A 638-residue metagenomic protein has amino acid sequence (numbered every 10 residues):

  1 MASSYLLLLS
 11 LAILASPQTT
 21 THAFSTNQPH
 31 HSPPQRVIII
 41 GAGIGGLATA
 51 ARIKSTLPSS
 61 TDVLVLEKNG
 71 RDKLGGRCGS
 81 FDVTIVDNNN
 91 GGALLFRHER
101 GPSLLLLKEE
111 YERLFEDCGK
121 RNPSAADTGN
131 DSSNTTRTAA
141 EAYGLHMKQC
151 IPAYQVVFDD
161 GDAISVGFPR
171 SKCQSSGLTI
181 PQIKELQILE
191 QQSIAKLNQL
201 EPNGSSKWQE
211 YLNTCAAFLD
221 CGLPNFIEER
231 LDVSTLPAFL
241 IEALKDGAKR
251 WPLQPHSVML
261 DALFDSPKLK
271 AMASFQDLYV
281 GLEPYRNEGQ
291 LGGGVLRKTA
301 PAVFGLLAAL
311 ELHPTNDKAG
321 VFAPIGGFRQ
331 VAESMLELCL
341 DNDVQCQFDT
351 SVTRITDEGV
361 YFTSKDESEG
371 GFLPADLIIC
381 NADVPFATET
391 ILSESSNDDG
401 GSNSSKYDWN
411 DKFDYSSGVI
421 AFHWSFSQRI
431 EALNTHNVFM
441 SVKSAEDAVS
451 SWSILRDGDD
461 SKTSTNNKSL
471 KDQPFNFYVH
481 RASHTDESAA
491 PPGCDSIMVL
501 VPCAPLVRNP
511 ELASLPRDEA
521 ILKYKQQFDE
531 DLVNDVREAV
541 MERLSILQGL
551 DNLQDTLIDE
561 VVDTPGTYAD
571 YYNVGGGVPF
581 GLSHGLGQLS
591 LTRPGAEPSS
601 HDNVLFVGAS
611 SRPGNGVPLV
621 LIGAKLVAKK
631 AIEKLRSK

Functional and structural regions predicted by a protein language model:
A2-P17, T21-S25: N-terminal chloroplast transit peptides
P33-N225: N-terminal glycine-rich phosphate/pyrophosphate-binding loop and immediately adjacent elements
P102, A609-I632: A conserved FAD-binding loop/helix module that cradles the flavin
A216-N342, D349, D570-L586: Active-site/ligand-binding neighborhood in enzyme catalytic cores
A271-V295, P474, Y478, E542-P613: A glycine-rich dinucleotide-binding beta-alpha-beta segment and adjacent secondary-structure elements that constitute
A323-P324, T350-P491, P598: Mid-domain catalytic core of redox enzymes that form a hydrophobic substrate pocket/lid adjacent to a catalytic redox
S425-D563: C-terminal segments that line or cap access tunnels to active or ligand-binding sites in enzymes and enzyme-associated
E633-K638: Active-site-proximal substrate-binding core of FAD-dependent oxidoreductases
